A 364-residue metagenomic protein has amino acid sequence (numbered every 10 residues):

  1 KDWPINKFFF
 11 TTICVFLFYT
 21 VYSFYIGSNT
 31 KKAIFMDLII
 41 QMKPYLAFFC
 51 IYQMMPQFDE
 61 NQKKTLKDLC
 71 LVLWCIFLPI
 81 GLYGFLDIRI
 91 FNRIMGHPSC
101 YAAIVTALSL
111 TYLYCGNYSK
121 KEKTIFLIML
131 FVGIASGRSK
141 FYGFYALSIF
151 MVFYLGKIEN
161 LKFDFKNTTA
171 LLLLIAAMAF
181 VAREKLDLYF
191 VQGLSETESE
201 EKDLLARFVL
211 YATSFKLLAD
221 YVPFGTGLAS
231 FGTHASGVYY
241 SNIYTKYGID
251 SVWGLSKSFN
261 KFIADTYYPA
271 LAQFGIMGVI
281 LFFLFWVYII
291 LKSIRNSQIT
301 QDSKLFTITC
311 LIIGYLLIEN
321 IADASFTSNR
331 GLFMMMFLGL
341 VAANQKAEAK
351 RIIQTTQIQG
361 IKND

Functional and structural regions predicted by a protein language model:
K1-M36, C75-L78, M178-A179, L316: N-terminal hydrophobic segments of proteins, predominantly signal-anchor/transmembrane helices of inner/organellar
K1-V21, E60, K64, C115-K120 (+1 more regions): Transmembrane signal-anchor hairpin modules in multi-pass inner-membrane enzymes, especially those that act on
A47-I88, M95-K157: Alpha-helical transmembrane segments of multi-pass inner-membrane proteins
F131-S136, F153-E198, K216: A membrane-periplasm/extracellular boundary helix in multi-pass inner-membrane enzymes that assemble envelope glycans
M178-T213, A219, A229-Y239, S258: Flexible juxtamembrane loops connecting transmembrane helices in multi-pass membrane enzymes that build or modify
S230-Y267: Interfacial juxtamembrane loops and adjacent helix segments that form the catalytic/substrate-binding surfaces
A272-Y315, R351: Hydrophobic transmembrane alpha-helices and their immediate junctions
I308-D364: Transmembrane alpha-helices of multi-pass inner-membrane enzymes
